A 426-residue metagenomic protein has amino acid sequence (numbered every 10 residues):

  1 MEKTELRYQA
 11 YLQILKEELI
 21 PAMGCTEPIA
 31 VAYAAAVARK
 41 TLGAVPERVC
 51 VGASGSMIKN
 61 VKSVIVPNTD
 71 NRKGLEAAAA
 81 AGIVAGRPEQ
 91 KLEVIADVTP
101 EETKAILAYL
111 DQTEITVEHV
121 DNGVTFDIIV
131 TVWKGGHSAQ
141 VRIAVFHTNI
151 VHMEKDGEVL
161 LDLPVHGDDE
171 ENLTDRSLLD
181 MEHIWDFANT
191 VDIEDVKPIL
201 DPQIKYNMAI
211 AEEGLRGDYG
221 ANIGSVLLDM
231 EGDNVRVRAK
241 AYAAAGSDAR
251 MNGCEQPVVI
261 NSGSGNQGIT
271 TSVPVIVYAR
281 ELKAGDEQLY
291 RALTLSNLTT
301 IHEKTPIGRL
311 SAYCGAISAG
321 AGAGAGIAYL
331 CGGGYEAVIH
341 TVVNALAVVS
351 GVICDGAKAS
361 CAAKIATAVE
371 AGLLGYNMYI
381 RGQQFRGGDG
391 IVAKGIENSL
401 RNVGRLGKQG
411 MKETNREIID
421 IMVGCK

Functional and structural regions predicted by a protein language model:
M1-L12, V45-I58, N234-G253, G285-E303 (+1 more regions): Acidic-glycine-rich active-site phosphate/pyrophosphate-binding loop
E2, L110-G253, I418-K426: Signature of multi-pass transmembrane helix bundles
Y11-P21, M57-I65, R250-I260, T300-L310 (+1 more regions): Glycine/charged-rich beta-loop-alpha catalytic/anionic-binding loops adjacent to active sites
P21-V37, Q256-V273, C314-S318: Conserved phosphate/anionic-ligand binding catalytic regions in large, soluble enzymes, centered on
I29-I128, V132: Early transmembrane hairpin of solute transport permeases
A38-T41, P67, Y278-R291, I301-T367 (+1 more regions): Hydrophobic alpha-helical bundle architecture
V45-V49, Q90-I95, T116-E118, E194-L200 (+8 more regions): Flexible, glycine/charged-enriched surface loops at secondary-structure junctions
T341-K426: Internal helix-turn-beta structural module
